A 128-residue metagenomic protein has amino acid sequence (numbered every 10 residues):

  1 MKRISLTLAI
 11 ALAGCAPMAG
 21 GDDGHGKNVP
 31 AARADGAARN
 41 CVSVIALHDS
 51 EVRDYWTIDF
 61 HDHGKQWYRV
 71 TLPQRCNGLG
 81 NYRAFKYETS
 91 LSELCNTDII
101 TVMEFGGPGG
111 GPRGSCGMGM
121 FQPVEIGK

Functional and structural regions predicted by a protein language model:
M1-A9: Sec-dependent signal peptide recognition, specifically the positively charged N-region followed immediately by
I4, L47-D49, G110: Residues embedded in well-ordered secondary-structure elements
A11-G14: C-terminal motif of bacterial Sec signal peptides marking the signal peptidase cleavage site
P17-Q74: N-terminal secretory signal peptides
P73-K128: Helix-rich interaction surfaces within compact, conserved domain-sized segments that mediate assembly or partner
